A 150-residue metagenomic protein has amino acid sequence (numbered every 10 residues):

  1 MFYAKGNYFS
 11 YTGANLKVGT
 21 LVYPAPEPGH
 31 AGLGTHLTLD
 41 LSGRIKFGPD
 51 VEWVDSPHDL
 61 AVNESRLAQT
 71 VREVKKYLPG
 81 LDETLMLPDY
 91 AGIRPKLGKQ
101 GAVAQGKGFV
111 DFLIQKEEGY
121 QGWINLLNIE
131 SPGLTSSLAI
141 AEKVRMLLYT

Functional and structural regions predicted by a protein language model:
M1-G119: Active-site substrate-recognition segment that forms the wall of the catalytic cavity or substrate channel
E27-P28, W123-S137: Glycine-rich phosphate/pyrophosphate-binding beta-alpha loops
V51-H58, L127-E130, A141: Repeat-unit-sized solenoid/scaffold elements
L67-V71, L134, R145: Short, hydrophobic/amphipathic alpha-helical packing segments that form internal helix faces or helix-helix interfaces
L138-T150: Internal hydrophobic alpha-helix adjacent to the cofactor/substrate pocket in enzyme cavities
